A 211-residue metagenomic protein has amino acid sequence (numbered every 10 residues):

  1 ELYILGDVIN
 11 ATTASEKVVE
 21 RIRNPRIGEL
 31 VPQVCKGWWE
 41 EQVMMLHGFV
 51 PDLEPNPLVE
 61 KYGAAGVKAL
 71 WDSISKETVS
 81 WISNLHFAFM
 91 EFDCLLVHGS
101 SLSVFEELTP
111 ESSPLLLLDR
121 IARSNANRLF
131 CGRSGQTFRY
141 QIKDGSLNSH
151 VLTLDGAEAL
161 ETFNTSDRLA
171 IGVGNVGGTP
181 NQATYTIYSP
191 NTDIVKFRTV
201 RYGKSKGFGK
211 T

Functional and structural regions predicted by a protein language model:
L2-D7, Q33-W38, V97, R128-R133 (+1 more regions): Active-site neighborhood of phospho(di)ester-bond hydrolases with catalytic His/Asp-centered motifs
L2-I9, F197-G203: A short beta-strand-loop structural module common to alpha/beta enzyme folds
Y3-D7, A65-G66, G99-F105: Short, basic, glycine/proline-bearing loop/turn elements
N10-T13, W39-M44, L102-V104, L129-I142 (+1 more regions): Active-site environment of divalent metal-dependent phosphoester hydrolases
A11, V18-E91, L108-A122: Active-site neighborhood of divalent metal-dependent phosphoester bond hydrolases
P57-L58, C94-S124, Y140-T153: Active-site-proximal segments of metal-dependent phosphoesterases and phosphodiesterases across multiple
F89-L96, N164-A170: Beta-strand-turn-beta hairpins that frame and shape the catalytic cleft of phosphate-ester-processing enzymes
Q141-T211: Acidic, His/Gly-rich catalytic cores of divalent-metal-dependent hydrolytic chemistry
